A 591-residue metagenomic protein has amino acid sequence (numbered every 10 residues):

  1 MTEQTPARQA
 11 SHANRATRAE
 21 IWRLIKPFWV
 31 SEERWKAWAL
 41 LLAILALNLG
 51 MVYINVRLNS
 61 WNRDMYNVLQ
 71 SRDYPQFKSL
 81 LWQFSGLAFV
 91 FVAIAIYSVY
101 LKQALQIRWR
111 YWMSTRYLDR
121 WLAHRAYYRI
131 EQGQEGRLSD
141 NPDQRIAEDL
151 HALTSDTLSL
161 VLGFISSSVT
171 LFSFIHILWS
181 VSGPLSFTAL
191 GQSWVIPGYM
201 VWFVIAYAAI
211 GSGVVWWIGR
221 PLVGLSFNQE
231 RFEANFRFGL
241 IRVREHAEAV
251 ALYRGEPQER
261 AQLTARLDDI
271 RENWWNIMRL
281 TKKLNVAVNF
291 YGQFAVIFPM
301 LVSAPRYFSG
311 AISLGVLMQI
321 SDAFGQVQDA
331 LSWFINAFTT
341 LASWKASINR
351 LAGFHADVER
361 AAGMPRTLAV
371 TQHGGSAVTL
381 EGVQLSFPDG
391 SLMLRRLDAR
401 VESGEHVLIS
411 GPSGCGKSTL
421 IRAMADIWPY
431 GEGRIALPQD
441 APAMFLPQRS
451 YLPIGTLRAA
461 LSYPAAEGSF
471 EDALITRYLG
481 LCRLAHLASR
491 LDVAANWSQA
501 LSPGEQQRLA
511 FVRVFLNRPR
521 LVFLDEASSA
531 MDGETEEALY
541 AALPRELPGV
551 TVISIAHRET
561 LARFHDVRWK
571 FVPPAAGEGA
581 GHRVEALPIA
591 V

Functional and structural regions predicted by a protein language model:
M1-N55, S60, D64-F84, S98 (+8 more regions): Membrane-integrated ABC transporters
T5-V30, A43, L47, V52 (+15 more regions): Intrinsically disordered cytosolic tails
P6-S11, R72-P75, A104-I107, Y117-Q144 (+3 more regions): Short intracellular "coupling" helices and adjacent cytoplasmic loop segments at the cytosolic face of multi-pass
A43-A46, G50, N59, I94 (+5 more regions): A hydrophobic transmembrane-helix motif
I54-R63, N67-Q70, F91-R129, L158-L162 (+3 more regions): Juxtamembrane helix-loop junctions of ABC transporter transmembrane domains
G219, V223, A234, F238 (+5 more regions): Cytosolic ends of transmembrane helices, especially the final helix of ABC transmembrane type-1 domains
T371-V591: ABC-type nucleotide-binding domain
